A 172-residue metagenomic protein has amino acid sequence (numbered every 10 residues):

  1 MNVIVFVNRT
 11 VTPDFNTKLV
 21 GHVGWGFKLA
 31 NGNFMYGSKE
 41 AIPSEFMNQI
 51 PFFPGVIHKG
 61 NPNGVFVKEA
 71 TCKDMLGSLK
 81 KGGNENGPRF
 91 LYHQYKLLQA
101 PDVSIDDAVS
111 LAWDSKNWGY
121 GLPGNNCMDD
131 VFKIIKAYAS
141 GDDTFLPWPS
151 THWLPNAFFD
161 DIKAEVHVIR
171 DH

Functional and structural regions predicted by a protein language model:
M1-N125, A157, D161-H172: Non-catalytic ligand/cofactor/substrate-binding and regulatory segments of enzyme domains
V20-H22, W118-P155: Active-site nucleophilic cysteine motif
